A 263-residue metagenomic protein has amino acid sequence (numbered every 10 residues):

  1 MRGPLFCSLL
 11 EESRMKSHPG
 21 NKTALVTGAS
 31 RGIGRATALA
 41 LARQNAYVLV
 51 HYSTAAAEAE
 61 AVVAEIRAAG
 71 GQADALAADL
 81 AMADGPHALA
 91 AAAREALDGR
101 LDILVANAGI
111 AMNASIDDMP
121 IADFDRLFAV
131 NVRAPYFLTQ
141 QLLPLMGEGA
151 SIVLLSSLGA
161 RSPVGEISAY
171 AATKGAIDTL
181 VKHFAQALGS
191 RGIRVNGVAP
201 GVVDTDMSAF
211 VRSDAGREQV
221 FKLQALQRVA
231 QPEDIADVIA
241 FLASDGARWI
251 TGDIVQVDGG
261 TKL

Functional and structural regions predicted by a protein language model:
S30-R31: Conserved glycine-rich cofactor-binding loop
V105, G189, R194, I250-G252: Short, small/polar-rich loop/turn modules that mediate ligand/substrate recognition or access, typified
S115-I116, P120-F128, V220: Substrate-binding pocket helix/loop in short-chain dehydrogenase/reductase
T139, T173, V181: Active-site helix of classical SDR
P144, Q186-S190, R248: Alpha-helical segment proximal to the catalytic Tyr-Lys
S157: Residue(s) in the substrate-gating loop at a strand-loop-helix junction that position the organic substrate next
G197, Q219-I250, G259: C-terminal helical subdomain
